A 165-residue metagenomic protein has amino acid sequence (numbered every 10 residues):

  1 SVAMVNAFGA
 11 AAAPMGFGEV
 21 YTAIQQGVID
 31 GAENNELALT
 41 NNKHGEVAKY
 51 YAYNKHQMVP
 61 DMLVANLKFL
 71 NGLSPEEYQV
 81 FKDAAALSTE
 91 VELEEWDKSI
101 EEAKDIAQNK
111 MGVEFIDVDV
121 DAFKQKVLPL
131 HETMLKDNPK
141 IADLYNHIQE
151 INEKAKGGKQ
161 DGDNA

Functional and structural regions predicted by a protein language model:
S1-A165: N-terminal secretory/targeting leader peptides
